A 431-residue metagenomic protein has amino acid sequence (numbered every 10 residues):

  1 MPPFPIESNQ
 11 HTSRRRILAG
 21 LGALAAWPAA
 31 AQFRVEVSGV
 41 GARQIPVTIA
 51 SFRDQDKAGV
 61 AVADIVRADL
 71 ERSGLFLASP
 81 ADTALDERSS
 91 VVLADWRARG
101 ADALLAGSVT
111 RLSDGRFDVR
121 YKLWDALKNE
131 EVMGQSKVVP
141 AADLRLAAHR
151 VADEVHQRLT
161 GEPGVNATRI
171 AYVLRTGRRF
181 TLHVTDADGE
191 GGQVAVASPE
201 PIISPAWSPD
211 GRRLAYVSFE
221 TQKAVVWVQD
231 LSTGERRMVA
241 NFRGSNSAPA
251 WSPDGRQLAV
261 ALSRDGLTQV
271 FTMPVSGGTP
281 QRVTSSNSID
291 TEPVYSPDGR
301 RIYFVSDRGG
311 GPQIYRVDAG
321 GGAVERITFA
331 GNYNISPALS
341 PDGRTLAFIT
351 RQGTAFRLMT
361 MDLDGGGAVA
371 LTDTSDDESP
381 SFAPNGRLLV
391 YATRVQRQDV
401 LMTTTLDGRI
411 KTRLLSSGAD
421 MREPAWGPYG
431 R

Functional and structural regions predicted by a protein language model:
M1-S13, A19-P28: N-terminal secretory signal peptides
E36-D95, L105, V109: Short beta-strand->alpha-helix linker/helix-N-cap micro-motif that forms a surface specificity/interaction loop
S89-E154: Amphipathic beta-strand/beta-sheet edge segments enriched in Tyr/Trp
R178-H183, K223-W227, L267-F271, G311-Y315 (+2 more regions): Structural motif
D186-I203, Q229-S247, M273-T291, V317-Y333 (+2 more regions): Multi-bladed beta-propeller domains
P209-D210, P253-D254, P297-D298, P341-D342 (+2 more regions): Residue-level detector of Asp-centered blade-edge/turn motifs that repeat once per structural unit in beta-propeller
